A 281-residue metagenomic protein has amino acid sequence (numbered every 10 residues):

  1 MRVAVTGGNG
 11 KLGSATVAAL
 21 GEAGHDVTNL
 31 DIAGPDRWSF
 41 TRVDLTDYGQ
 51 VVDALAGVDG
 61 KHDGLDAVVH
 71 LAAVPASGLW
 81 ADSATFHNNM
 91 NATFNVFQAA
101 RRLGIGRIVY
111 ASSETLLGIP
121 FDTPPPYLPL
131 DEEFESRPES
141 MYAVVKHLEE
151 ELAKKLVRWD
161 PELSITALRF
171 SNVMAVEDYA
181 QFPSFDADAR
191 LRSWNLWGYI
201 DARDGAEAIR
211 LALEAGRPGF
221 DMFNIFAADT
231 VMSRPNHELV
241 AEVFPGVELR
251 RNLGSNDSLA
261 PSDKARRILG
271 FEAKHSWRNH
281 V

Functional and structural regions predicted by a protein language model:
V3-A23: N-terminal Rossmann NAD(P)H-binding glycine-rich loop of SDR-like oxidoreductase domains
I32-G49: Rossmann-fold cofactor-recognition segment
L45-N88: NAD(P)H-binding glycine-rich loop region in Rossmannoid oxidoreductase-like domains and their noncatalytic homologs
D63, W80-V109: NAD(P)-cofactor binding segment of oxidoreductase domains
H87, T123-P161: Catalytic helix-loop patch of NAD(P)-dependent Rossmann-fold dehydrogenases
N95-E139: Conserved Rossmann-fold NAD(P)-dependent oxidoreductase catalytic core, especially the SDR/UDP-sugar
V173-R190, N195-M222: Alpha-helical substrate-binding/gating segment
R203-V281: C-terminal substrate-binding subdomain of Rossmann-fold SDR/epimerase-dehydratase oxidoreductases
